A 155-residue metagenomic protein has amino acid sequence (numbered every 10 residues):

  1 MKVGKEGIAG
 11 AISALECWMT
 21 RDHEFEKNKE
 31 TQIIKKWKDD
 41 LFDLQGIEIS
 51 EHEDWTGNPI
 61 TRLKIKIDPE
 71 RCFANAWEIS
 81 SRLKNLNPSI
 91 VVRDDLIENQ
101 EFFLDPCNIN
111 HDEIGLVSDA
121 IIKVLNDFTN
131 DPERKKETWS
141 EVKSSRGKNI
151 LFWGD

Functional and structural regions predicted by a protein language model:
M1-Q45, W55-G57: Active-site C-terminal subdomain of aminotransferase-like
E6, F25, L116, R146-N149: Residue-level detector of solvent-exposed, low-hydrophobicity positions
A11, I33, W37, D105 (+2 more regions): Charge-rich, low-complexity amphipathic helices in intrinsically disordered tails/linkers adjacent to domains
D40-K136: Conserved C-terminal alpha-helix-loop-beta "cap" of PLP-dependent enzymes that closes/shapes the active-site mouth
D127-D155: Structural signal for terminal/edge beta-strands and the immediately following C-terminal loop/tail that closes
